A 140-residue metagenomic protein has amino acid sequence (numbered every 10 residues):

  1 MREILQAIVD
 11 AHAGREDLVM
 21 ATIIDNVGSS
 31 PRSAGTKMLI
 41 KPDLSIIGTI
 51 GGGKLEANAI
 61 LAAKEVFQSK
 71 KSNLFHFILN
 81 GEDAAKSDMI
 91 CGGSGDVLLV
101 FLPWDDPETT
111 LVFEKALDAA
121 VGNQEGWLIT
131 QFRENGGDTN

Functional and structural regions predicted by a protein language model:
M1-N140: Segments forming oxygen-rich coordination pockets for charged ligands
